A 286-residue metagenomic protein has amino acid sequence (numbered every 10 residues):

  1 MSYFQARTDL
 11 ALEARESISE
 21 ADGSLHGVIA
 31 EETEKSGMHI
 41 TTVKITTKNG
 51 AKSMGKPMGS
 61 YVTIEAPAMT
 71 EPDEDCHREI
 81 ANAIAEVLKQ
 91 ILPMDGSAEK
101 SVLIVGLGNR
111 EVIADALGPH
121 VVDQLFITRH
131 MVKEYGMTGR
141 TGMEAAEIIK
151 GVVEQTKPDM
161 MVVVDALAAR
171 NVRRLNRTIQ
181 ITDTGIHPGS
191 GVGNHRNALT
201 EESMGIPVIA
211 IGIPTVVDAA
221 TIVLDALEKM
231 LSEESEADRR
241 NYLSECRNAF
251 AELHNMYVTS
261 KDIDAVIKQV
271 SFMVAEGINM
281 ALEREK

Functional and structural regions predicted by a protein language model:
M1-M58: N-terminal amphipathic/basic leader segments beginning at the initiator methionine
G50-M94: An N-terminal, well-structured beta->alpha segment
T63-P67, S101-V112, V132-G136: Short glycine-rich or small-residue beta-strand-to-loop segments that form or flank ligand, phosphate, metal/Fe-S
V102, D159-M160: Conserved acidic residues
G106-L117, T138-R140, A166-R170: Gly/Ser/Thr-rich loops at beta-strand to alpha-helix junctions that form or flank small-molecule/cofactor-binding
P119-T141: Long, charge-dense
K133-E134, M143, V163-K286: A structural signal for small-residue-enriched, beta-sheet-centric alpha/beta enzyme cores and oligomeric scaffold folds
